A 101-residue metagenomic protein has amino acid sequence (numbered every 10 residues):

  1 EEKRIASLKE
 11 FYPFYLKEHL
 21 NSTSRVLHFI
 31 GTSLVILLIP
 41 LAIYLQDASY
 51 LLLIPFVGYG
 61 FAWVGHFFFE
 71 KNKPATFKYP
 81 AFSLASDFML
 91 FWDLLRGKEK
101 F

Functional and structural regions predicted by a protein language model:
E1-Y15, K71-F101: Membrane-proximal soluble regions of multi-pass membrane proteins
L8-I30: Membrane interfacial helix-start motif at the N-side
S22, D47-L51, P80: Membrane-helix interface segments
L27-P40: Core segments of transmembrane alpha-helices that mediate helix-helix packing or line hydrophobic substrate/ligand
L37-L52: Helix-coil boundary and interhelical linker segments in multi-pass alpha-helical membrane proteins
I39-A42, G65-H66, L94: Structural signal for membrane-spanning alpha-helices in multi-pass inner-membrane proteins, emphasizing helix cores
F56-E70: Transmembrane alpha-helical segments that form the membrane-embedded catalytic/substrate-channel core of multi-pass
